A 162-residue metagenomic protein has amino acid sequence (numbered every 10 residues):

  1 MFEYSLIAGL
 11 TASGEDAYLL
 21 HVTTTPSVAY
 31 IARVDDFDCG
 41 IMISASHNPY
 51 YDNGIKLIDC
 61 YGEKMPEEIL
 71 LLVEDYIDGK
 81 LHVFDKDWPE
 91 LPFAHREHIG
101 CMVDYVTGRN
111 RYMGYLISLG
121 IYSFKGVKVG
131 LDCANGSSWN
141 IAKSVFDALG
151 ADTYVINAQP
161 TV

Functional and structural regions predicted by a protein language model:
M1-Y61: Ferredoxin-reductase
N53-V162: Gly/Ser/Thr-enriched, mixed-charge loops and adjacent short helices that form phosphate/oxyanion-binding elements
